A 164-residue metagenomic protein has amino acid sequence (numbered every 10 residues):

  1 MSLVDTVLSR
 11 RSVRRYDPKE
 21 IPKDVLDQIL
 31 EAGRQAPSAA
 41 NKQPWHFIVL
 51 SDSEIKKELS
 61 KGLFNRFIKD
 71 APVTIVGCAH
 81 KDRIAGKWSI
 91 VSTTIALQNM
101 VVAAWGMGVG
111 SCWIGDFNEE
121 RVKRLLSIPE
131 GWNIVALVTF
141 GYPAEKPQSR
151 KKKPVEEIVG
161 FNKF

Functional and structural regions predicted by a protein language model:
L3-E20, V25, A136-F164: C-terminal helix-cap and adjacent tail motif
R10-S12, A40-P44, W105-G106: Short glycine-enriched loop/turn motifs at secondary-structure junctions
K19, K61-G62, L125: Residue-level signal for well-ordered alpha-helical positions
V25-T94: Glycine/small-residue-rich phosphate/adenosyl-binding loop
G33-R34, I75, R83-L125: Small-aliphatic-rich amphipathic alpha-helix that forms the alpha element of a beta-alpha
H46, F117-E119, A136: Residue-level "edge-of-site" marker
V73, M107, I134-A136: Generic beta-strand structural signal
L126-V135: Short, electropositive alpha-helical surface patch
